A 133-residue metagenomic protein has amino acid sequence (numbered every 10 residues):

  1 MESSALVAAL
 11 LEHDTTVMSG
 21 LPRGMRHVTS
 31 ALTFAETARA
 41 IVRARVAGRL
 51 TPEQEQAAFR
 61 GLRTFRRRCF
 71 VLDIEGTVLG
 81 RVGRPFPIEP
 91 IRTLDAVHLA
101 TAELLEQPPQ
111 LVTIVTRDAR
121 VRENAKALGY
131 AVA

Functional and structural regions predicted by a protein language model:
M1-F34, A44-Q56, Y130: Short, well-structured N-terminal submotif of metal-dependent ribonuclease cores
L10-H13, R117-V121: Short, polar loop motifs at secondary-structure junctions
R43, G48-I74: Helix-adjacent hinge/juxtasegments
R68-R120: Active-site neighborhoods of divalent-metal-dependent phosphate/nucleic-acid chemistry enzymes
